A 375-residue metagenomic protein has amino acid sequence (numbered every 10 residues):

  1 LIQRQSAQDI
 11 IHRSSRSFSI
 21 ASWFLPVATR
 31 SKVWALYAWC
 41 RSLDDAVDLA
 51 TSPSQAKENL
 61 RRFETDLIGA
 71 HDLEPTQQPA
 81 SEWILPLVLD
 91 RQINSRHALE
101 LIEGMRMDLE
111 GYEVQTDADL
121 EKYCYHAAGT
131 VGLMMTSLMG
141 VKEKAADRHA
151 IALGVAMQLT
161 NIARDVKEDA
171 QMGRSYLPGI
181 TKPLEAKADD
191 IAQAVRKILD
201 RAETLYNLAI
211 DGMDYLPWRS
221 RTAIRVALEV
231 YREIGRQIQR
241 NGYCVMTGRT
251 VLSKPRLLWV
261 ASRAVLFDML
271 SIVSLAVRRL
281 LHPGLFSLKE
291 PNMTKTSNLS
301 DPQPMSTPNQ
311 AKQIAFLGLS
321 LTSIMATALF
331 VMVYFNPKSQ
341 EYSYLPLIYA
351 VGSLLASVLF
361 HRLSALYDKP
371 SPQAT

Functional and structural regions predicted by a protein language model:
L1, K295-P308: Short, Lys/Arg-rich, polar N-terminal cytosolic tail immediately upstream of the first transmembrane signal-anchor
L1-A156, A163-N292: Catalytic cores of Mg2+-dependent Asp-rich isoprenoid enzymes
C40-R41, M157-N161, S353-H361: Alpha-helical transmembrane segments of multi-pass membrane proteins
L288-S300, Q373-T375: Short, intrinsically disordered terminal tails adjacent to the first/last structured region
P302-S323: Juxtamembrane interface helix immediately N-terminal to a transmembrane segment
I314, S353-A374: Membrane-helix interfacial anchor on the cytosolic side
S320-T327, S343-R362: Canonical hydrophobic alpha-helical transmembrane segment
V331-L347: Membrane-interfacial hairpin junctions
